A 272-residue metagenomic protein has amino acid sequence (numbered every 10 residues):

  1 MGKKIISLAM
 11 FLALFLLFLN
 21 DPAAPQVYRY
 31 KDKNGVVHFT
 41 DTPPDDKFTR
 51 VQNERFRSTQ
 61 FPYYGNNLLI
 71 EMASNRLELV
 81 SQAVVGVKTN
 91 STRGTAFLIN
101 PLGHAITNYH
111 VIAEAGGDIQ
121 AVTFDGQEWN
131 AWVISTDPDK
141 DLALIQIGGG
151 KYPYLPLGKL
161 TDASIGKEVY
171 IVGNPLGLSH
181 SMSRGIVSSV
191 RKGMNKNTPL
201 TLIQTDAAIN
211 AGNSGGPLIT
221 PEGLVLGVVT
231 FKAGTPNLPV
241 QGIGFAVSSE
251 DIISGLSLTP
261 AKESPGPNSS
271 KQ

Functional and structural regions predicted by a protein language model:
G2-I6, F18-L69: Short, cationic interaction patches enriched in Lys/Arg with P/S/T/G and frequent prolines that mark the mature domain
A9-L17: Bacterial N-terminal signal peptides
Y28, H38, I106, L226-G227: Generic structural signal for well-ordered beta-strand positions
K31-V36, R55-L98, G255-Q272: N-terminal activation segment of mature serine protease catalytic domains
N34, T95, P101, I165 (+2 more regions): Short, flexible surface segments
P43-K47, A113-E114, T136, A233-G234: A short acidic/small-residue loop/turn micro-motif
V80-S91, Q146-P156, S181-P260, G266: Active-site region of chymotrypsin-like
S81-G173, G177-H180, P199, K262-P265: Conserved active-site neighborhood of the chymotrypsin/trypsin-like protease fold
